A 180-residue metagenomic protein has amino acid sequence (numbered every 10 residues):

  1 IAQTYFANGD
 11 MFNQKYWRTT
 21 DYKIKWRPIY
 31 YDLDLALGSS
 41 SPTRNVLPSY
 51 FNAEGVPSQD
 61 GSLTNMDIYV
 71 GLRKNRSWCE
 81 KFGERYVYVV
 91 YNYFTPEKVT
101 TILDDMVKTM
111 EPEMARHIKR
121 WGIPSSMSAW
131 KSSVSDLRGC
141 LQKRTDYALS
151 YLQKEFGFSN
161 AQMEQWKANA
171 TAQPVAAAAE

Functional and structural regions predicted by a protein language model:
I1-E180: Middle-to-C-terminal accessory/interaction subdomains
